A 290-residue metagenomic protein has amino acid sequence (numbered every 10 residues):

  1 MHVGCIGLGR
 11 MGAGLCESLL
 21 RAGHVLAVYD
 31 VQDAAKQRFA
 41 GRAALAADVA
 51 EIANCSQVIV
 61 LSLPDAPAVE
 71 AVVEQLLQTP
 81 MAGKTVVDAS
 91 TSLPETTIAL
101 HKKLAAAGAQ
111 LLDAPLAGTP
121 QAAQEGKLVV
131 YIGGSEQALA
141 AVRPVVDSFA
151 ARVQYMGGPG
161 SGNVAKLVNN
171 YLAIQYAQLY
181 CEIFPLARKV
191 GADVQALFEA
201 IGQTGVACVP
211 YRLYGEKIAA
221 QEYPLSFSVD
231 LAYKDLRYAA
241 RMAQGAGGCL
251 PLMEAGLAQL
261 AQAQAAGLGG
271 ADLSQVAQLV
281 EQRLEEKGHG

Functional and structural regions predicted by a protein language model:
M1-L61, K84, P120: NAD(P)+-binding Rossmann beta1-loop-alpha1 motif at the extreme N-terminus of oxidoreductases
L26, L45, L111-L112, V153 (+2 more regions): Hydrophobic beta-strand scaffold residues
V31-Q32, D65, S135: Residues in the short beta-alpha loop(s) of Rossmann-like NAD(P)-binding domains
V49-Q110: Rossmann-fold NAD(P) dinucleotide-binding segment
T91-Y171: Rossmann-fold dinucleotide-binding core
G160-R283: Helical "substrate-binding/catalytic lid" subdomain of Rossmann-like NAD(P)-dependent dehydrogenases/reductases
